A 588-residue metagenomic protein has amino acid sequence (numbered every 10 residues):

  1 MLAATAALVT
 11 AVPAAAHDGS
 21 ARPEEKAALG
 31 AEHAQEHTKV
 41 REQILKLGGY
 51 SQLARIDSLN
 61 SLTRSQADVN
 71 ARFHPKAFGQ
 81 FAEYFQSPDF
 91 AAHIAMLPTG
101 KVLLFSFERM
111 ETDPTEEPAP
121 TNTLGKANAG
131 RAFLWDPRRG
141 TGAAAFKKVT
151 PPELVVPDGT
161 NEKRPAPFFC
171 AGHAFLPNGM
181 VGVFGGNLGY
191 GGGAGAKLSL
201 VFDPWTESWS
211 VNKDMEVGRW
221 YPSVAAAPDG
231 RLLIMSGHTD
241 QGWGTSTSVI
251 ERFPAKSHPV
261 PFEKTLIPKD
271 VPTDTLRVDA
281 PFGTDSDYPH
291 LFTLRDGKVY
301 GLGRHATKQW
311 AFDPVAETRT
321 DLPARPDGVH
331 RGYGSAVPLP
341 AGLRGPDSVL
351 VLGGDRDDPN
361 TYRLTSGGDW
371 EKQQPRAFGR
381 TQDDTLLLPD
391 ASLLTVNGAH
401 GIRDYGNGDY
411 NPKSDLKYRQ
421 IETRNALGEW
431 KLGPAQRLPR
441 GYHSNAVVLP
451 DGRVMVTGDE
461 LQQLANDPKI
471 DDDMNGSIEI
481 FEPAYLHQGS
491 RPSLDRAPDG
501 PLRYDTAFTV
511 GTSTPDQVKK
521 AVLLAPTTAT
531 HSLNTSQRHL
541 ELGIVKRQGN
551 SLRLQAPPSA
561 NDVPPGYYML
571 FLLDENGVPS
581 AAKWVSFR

Functional and structural regions predicted by a protein language model:
M1-A16: Secretory targeting and sorting signals
H17-R588: Kelch-like beta-propeller repeat domains
